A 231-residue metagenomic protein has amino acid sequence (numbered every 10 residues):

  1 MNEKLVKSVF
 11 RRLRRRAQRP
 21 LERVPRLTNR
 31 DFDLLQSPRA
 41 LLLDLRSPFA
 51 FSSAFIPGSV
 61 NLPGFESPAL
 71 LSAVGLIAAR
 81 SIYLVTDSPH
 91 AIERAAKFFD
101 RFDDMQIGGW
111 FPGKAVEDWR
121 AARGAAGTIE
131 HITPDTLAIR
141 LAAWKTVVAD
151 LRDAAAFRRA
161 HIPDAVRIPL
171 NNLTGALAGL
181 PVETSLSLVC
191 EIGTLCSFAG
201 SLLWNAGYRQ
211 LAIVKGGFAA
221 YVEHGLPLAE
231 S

Functional and structural regions predicted by a protein language model:
M1-V24, A40, P48-V147, L151-S231: Rhodanese-like catalytic fold shared by cysteine-dependent sulfurtransferases and DSP/PTP-type phosphatases
T28-D33: Long, low-complexity segments enriched in small/aliphatic residues
L45: Metal-dependent catalytic core segments for phosphate chemistry
